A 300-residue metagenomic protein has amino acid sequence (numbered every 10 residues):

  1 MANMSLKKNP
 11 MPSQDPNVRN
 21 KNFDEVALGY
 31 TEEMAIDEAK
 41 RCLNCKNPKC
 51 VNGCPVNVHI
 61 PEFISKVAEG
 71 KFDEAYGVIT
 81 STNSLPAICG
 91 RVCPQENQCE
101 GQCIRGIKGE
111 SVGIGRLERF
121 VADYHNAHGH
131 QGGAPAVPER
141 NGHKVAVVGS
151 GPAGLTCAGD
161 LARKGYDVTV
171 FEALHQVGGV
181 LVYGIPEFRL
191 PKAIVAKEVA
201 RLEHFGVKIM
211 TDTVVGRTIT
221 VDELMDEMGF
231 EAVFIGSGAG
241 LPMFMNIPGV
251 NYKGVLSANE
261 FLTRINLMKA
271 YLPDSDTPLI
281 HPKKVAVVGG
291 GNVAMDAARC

Functional and structural regions predicted by a protein language model:
M1-E33, E38, E118-C300: Residues forming the flavin
L28, E32, V56, I60 (+12 more regions): Generic structural signal for well-ordered, non-membrane alpha-helical segments in soluble metabolic enzymes
G29-P48, F72-Q98: Immediate flanking context of iron-sulfur cluster ligation sites
D37, S65, G77, S81 (+3 more regions): Phosphate-coordinating loops and pocket residues in cytosolic domains that bind phosphorylated ligands
N44-E69, I88-V121, T169, Q176 (+1 more regions): Iron-sulfur cluster-binding cysteine motifs and their immediate structural context in ferredoxin-like electron-transfer
P61, D73, G101, M243 (+1 more regions): Glycine-centered loop/turn positions within well-structured domains that cap or flank conserved ligand/cofactor-binding
S65-S84, V112-A134: Short microdomains enriched in Cys/His and/or Lys/Arg
